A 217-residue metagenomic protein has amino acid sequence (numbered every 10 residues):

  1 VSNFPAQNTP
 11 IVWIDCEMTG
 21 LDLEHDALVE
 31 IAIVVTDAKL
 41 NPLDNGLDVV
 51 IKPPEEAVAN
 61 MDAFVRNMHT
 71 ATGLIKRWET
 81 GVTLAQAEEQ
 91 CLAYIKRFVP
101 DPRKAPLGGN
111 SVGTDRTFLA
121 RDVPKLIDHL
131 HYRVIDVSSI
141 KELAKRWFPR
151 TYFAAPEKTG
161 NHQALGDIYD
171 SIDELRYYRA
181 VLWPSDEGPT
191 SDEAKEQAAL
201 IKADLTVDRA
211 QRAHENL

Functional and structural regions predicted by a protein language model:
S2, K158, H162-L217: Acidic two-metal-ion nuclease catalytic site recognized across multiple nuclease folds, prominently DnaQ/RNase D-T
S2-I14, M18-G109, P156, D204 (+1 more regions): Conserved non-catalytic scaffold segment of RNase H-like nuclease domains
N8, L28, A38, T117 (+3 more regions): Catalytic phosphate/metal-binding cores of nucleic-acid and nucleotide-processing enzymes, i.e., regions that mediate
K52-E56, A63-R66, V137-D173: Active-site-proximal helix-loop-helix substrate-binding element of RNase H-like nuclease domains
A87-C91, D115, S171: Alpha-helical packing segments of well-folded alpha/beta enzyme cores
R97-V99, T114-R133: Substrate-recognition/cap helix-loop segment adjacent to the acidic, metal-dependent catalytic center of Asp-based
I127-H131, T151-A155, W183-T190: Short conserved catalytic/interaction loops centered on acidic-Pro-aromatic/His motifs
